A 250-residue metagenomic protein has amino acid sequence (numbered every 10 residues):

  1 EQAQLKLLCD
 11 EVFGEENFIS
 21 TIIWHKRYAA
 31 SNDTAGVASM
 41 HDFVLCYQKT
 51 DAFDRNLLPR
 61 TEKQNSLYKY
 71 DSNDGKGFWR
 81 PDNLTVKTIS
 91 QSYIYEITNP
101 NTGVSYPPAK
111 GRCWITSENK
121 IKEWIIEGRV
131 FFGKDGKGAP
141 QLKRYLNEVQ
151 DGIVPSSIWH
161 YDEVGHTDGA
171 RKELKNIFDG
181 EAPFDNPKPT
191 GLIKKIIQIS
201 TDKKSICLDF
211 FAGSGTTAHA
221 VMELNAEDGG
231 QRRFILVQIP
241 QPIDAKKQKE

Functional and structural regions predicted by a protein language model:
E1-I206, D228, Q241-D244: Class I S-adenosyl-L-methionine
L8-V12, V221-M222, K249-E250: Short, glycine/charged-enriched secondary-structure capping and boundary segments
D10, D209, G213, Q238: Acidic active-site catalytic centers that drive phospho-/nucleotidyl reactions and related ester hydrolyses
G14, G213-A218, G229-G230: Glycine-centered flexibility sites
S20-I23, A212, R233-L236: Beta-strand segments within the central parallel beta-sheet cores of soluble alpha/beta enzyme folds
K204-L224: A phosphate-binding catalytic loop at a beta-strand-loop-alpha-helix junction that coordinates phosphoryl groups
E223-E250: PRPP-dependent phosphoribosyltransferase catalytic core
